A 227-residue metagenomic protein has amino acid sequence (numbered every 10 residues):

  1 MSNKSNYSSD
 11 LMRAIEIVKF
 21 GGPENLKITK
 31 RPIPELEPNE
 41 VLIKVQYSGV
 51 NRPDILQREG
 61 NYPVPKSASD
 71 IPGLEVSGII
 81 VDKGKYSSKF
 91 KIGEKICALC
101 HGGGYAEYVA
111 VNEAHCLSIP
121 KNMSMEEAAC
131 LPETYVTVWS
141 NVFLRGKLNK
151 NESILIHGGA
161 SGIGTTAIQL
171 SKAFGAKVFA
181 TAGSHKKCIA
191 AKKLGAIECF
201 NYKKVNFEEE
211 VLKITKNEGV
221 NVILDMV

Functional and structural regions predicted by a protein language model:
M1-R13: Basic/polar N-terminal segments that are highly enriched at the extreme N-terminus, encompassing both cleavable
I15, V41-L42, L155: Conserved beta-strand elements of the Class I
G21-L26, R52-P53: Short N-terminal binding/cap micro-motifs at the start of the first secondary-structure element
P32-G49, N61-G103: Glycine-rich beta-strand-centered segment in the early N-terminal region that forms part of a ligand/cofactor-binding
P53-E59: Cytochrome P450 core scaffold surrounding the K-helix E-X-X-R motif and the conserved "meander" helix-loop region
L56, K95-G158: NAD(P)H dinucleotide-binding glycine-rich loop of Rossmann-like/cofactor-binding domains, especially the beta1-alpha1
A129-L131, Y135-V205, E210, V222: Mid-domain Rossmann-like dinucleotide-binding core that forms the NAD(H)/NADP(H) cofactor-binding site
I214-V222: A glycine-rich helix->loop->beta "capping" turn within Rossmann-like NAD(P)(H)-dependent oxidoreductase domains
